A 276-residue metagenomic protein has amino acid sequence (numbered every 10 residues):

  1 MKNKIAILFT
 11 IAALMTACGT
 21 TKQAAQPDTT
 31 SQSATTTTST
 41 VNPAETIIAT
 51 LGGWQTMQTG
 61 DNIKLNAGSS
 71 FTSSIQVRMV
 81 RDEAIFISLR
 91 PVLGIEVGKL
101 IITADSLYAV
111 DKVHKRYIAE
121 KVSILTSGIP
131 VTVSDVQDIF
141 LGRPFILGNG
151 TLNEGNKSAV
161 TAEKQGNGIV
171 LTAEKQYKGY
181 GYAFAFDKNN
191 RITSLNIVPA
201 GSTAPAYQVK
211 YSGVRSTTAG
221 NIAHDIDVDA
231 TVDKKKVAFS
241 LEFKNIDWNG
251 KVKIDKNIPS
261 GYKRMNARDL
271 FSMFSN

Functional and structural regions predicted by a protein language model:
K2-L8: Sec-dependent signal peptide recognition, specifically the positively charged N-region followed immediately by
L14-A17: C-terminal motif of bacterial Sec signal peptides marking the signal peptidase cleavage site
G19-K22: Bacterial signal peptide processing site
T40-A67: A short, Trp-centered hydrophobic/proline-enriched beta-strand micro-motif
G68-R81, I85-G94: Structural recognition of beta-strand segments within beta-rich domains
A84-D138: An acidic-aromatic
V122-V160, F271-S272: C-terminal low-complexity, charged extensions that often adopt amphipathic alpha-helices
L152-K263: Gly/Pro-enriched, hydrophobic low-complexity segments that function as extracytoplasmic propeptides/linkers
